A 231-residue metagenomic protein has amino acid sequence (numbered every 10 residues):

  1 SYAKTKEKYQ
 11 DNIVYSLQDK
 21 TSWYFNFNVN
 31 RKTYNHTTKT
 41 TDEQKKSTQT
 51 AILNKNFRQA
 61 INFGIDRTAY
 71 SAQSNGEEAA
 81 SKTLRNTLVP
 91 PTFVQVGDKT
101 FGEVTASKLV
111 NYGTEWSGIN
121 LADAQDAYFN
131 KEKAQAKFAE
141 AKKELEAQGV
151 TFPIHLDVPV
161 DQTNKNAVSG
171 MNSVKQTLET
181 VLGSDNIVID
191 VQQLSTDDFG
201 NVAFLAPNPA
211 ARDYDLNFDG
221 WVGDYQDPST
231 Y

Functional and structural regions predicted by a protein language model:
S1-T38, T68, A72-S74: Extracellular/periplasmic solute-recognition and catalytic clefts
E7-K8, Q18-K20, N54, G149-F152 (+1 more regions): Extracellular/periplasmic catalytic domains that process cell-envelope and extracellular macromolecules
K8-I13, T180-Y231: Periplasmic binding protein-like
V14-S16, W23-N28, A60-G64, S71-A72 (+3 more regions): Structural recognition of the beta-strand scaffold that forms the well-ordered cores of secreted hydrolase catalytic
D19, N30-K32, D66, E77 (+2 more regions): Solvent-exposed coil/turn segments that connect beta secondary-structure elements in extracytoplasmic/periplasmic
W23, T33-Y34, Y70-S71, A79-A80 (+3 more regions): Flexible loop/turn segments at secondary-structure boundaries
R31-F57: Short helix-loop capping/hinge motifs at secondary-structure junctions, enriched in acidic/polar residues
A51-V181: Append "and occasionally in soluble cytosolic enzymes with long acidic Gly/Pro-rich linkers
